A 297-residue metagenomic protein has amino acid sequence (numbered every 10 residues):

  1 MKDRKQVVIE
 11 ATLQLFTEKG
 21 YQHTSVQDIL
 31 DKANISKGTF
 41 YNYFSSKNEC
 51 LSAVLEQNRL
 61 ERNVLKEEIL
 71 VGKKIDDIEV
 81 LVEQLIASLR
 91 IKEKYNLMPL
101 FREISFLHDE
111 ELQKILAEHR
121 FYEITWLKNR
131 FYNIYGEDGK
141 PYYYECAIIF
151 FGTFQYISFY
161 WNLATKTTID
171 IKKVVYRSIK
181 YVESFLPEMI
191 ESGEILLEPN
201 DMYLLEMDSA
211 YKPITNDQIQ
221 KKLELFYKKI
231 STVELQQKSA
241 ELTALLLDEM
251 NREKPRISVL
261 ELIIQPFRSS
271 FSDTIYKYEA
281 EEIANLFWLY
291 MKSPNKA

Functional and structural regions predicted by a protein language model:
M1-L15, K19, K32: Basic, helix-initiating cap at the start of DNA-binding domains
K5-E10, Q22, Y43-E67, V71: An amphipathic alpha-helix adjacent to DNA-recognition modules
I35-F44: Short hydrophobic/aromatic patch on the recognition helix
A53, E67-K94, F150: Hydrophobic alpha-helical connector segments
A87-K114, W161, G193-D201: Amphipathic alpha-helical segments used for helix-helix packing
E110-Y135, I148, Y176-S184: Amphipathic alpha-helical packing segments from all-alpha helical-bundle domains
K140-N162: Hydrophobic alpha-helical segments that form the core of small-molecule binding pockets and/or dimer interfaces
E188-A297: Charged, low-complexity intrinsically disordered regulatory/assembly segments
